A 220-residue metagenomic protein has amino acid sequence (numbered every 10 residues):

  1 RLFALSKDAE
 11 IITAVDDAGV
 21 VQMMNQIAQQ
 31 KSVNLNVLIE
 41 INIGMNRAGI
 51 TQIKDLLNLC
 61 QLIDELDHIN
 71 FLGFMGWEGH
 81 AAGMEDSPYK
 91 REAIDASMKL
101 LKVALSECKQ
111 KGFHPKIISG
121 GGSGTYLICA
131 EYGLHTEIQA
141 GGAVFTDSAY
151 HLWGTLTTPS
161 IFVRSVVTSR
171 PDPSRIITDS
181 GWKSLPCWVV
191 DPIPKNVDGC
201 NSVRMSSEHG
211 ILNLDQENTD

Functional and structural regions predicted by a protein language model:
R1-M84: Active-site-proximal beta-alpha core segment in soluble small-molecule metabolic enzymes
S87-D220: Active-site anion/phosphate-binding pocket segments in diverse small-molecule metabolic enzymes
